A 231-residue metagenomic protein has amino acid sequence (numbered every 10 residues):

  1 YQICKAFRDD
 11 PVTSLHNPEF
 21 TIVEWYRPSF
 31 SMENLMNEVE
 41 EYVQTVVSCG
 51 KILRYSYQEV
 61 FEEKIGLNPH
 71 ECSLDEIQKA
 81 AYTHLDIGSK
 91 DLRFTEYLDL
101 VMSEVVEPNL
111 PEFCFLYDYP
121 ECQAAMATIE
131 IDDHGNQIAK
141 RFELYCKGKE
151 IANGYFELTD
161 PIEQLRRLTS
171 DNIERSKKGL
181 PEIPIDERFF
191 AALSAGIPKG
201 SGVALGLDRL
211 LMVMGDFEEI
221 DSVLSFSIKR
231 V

Functional and structural regions predicted by a protein language model:
Y1-N37, E41, N68-V231: A translation/RNA-centric and nucleic-acid-associated enzymatic feature enriched in Class II aminoacyl-tRNA synthetases
M32-Y57: Acidic, low-complexity central loop/insert segments
K51-H70: Short, conserved secondary-structure transition motifs
